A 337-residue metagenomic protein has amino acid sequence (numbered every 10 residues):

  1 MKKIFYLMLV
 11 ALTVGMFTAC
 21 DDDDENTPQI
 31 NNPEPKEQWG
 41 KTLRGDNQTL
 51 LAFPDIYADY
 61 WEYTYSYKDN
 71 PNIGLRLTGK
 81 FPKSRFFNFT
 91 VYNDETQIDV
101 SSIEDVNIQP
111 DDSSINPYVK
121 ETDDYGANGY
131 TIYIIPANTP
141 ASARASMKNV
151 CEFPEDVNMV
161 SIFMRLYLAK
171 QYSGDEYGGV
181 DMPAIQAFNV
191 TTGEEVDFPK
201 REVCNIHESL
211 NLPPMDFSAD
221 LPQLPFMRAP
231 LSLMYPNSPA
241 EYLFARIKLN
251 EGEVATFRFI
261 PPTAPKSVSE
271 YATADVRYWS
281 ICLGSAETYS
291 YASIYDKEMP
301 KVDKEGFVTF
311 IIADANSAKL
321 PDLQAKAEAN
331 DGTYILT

Functional and structural regions predicted by a protein language model:
K2-L9: Sec-dependent signal peptide recognition, specifically the positively charged N-region followed immediately by
I4, C20-D21, Q109: Solvent-exposed, non-transmembrane amphipathic alpha-helical segments
G15-A19: C-terminal motif of bacterial Sec signal peptides marking the signal peptidase cleavage site
C20-P28: Bacterial lipoprotein signal-peptidase II cleavage site
P28-T337: A compositional/structural signature for long, glycine/proline-rich flexible linkers and loops on extracytoplasmic
